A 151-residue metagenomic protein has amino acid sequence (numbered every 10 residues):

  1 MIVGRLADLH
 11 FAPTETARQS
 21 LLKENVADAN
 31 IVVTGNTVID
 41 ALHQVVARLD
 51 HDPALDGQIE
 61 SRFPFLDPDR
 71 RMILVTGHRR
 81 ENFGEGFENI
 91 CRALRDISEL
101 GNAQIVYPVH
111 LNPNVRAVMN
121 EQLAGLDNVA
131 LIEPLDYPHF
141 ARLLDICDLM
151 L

Functional and structural regions predicted by a protein language model:
I2-V3, L66, G125, R142-L143: Structural alpha-helical scaffold elements that stabilize or flank donor/cofactor-binding regions in carbohydrate
L6-E85, N89: A nucleotide-sugar donor-handling region in carbohydrate enzymes
Q19-S20, P113-V118: Short, charged/polar "capping" segments at the starts of alpha-helices and the immediately preceding loops
C91-V109: A conserved nucleotide-sugar
M119-P134: Nucleotide-activated donor-binding/catalytic signature segment of Leloir-type glycosyltransferases, i.e., the conserved
V129-A130, D145-L151: Acidic donor-binding loop of glycosyltransferase active sites
D136-C147: Short acidic alpha-helix that forms the nucleotide-activated donor recognition element in Leloir-type transferases
